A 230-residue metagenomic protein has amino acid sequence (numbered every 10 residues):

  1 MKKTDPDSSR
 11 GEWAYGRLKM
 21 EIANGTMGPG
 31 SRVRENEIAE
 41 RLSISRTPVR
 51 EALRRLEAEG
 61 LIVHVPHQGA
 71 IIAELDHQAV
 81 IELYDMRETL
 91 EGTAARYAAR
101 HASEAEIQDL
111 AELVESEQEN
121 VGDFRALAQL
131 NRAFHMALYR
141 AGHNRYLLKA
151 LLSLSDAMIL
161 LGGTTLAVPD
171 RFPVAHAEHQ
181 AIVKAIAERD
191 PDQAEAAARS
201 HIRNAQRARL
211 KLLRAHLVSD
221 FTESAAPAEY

Functional and structural regions predicted by a protein language model:
M1-R100, K211-Y230: Short linear motifs at protein or domain termini
V80-E88, A187, E195, R199: Short amphipathic alpha-helical segments with heptad-repeat character
R100-T164, A175-A185, Q193-R203, R207: Conserved amphipathic alpha-helical segments that form helical-bundle/coiled-coil interaction surfaces
R171-P173: Active-site loop of classical SDR/Rossmann-like NAD(P)-dependent oxidoreductases, centered on the catalytic Tyr-X3-Lys
